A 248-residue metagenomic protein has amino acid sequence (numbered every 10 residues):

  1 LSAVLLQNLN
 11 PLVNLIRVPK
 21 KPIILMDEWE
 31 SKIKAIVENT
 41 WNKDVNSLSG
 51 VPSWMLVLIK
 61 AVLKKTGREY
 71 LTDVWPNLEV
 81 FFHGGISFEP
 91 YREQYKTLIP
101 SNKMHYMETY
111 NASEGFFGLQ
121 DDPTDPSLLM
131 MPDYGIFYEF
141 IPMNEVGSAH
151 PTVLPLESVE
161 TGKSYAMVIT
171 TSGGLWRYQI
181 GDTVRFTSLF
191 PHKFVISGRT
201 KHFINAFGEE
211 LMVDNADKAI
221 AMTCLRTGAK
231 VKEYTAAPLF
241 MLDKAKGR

Functional and structural regions predicted by a protein language model:
L1-R248: Active-site glycine/GP-rich loop and adjacent strand/helix microenvironment that borders small-molecule binding pockets
